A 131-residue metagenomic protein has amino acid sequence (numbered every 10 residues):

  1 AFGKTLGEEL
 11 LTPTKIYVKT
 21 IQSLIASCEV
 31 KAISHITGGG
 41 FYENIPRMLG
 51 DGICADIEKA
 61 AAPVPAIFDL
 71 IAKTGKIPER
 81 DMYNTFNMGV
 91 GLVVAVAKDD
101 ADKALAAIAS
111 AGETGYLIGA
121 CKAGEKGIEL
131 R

Functional and structural regions predicted by a protein language model:
A1-R131: Glycine-/charge-enriched secondary-structure boundary and capping motifs
